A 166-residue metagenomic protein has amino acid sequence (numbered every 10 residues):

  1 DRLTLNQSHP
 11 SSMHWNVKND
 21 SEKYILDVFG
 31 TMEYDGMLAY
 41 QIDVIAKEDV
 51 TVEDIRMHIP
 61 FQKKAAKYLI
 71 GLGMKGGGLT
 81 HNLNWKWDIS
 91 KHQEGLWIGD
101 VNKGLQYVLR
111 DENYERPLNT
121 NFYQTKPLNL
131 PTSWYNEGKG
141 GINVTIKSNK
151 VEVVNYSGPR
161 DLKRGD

Functional and structural regions predicted by a protein language model:
D1-T51, G138-V154: Extended, loop-rich substrate-binding clefts of extracytoplasmic carbohydrate-active enzymes
V17, D43, I89-W97: Hydrophobic transmembrane alpha-helix bundles
K18-E22, D49-T51, H58, L96-D166: Beta-strand-rich recognition/accessory modules
E33, M37-K86: Acidic (Asp/Glu-rich), glycine- and aromatic
K64, L69, G73, S90-H92 (+2 more regions): Extracellular ligand-binding/catalytic regions of CAZymes and related secreted enzymes and adhesion modules
M74-E94, N102-K103, N113: Feature activates predominantly on carbohydrate-active enzymes
